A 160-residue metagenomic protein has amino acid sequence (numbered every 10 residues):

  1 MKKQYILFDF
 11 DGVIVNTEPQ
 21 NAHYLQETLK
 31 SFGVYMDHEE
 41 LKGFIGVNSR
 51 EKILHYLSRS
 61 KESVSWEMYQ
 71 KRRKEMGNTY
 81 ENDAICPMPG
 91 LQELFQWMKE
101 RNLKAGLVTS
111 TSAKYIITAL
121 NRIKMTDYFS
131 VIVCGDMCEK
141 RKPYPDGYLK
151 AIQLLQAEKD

Functional and structural regions predicted by a protein language model:
M1, E100-L103, L155-D160: Glycine-rich phosphate-binding loop signature in dinucleotide/nucleotide-binding domains
M1-G43: Active-site neighborhood of HAD-like aspartate-dependent phosphohydrolases
A22, Q26, H38, G46-L54 (+2 more regions): An amphipathic alpha-helix signature
T28-L29, N48-S63, A119, A151-I152: Helix-loop "lid/cap" segments that line or gate small-molecule binding pockets
V34-M36, E62, M125, A157-E158: Helix N-cap/coil-helix junction residues
Y35, L57-Q96, R101-L103: Metal-dependent phosphoesterase signature
L91-N121: Substrate-recognition element of Asp-dependent hydrolases with the DxDx(T/V) motif
S112-D160: Substrate-recognition "cap/lid" segment bordering the active-site pocket of phosphatases
